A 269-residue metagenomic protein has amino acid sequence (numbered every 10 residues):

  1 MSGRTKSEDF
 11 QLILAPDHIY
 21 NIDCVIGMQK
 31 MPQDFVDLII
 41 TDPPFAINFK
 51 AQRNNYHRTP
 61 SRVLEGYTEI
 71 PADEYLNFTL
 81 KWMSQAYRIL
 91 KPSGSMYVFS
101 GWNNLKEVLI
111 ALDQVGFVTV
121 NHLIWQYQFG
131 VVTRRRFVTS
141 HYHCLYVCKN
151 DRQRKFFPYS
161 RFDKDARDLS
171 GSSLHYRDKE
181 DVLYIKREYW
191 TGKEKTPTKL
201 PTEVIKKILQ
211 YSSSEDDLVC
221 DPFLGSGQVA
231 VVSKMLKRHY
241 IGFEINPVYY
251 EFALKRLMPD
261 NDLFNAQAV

Functional and structural regions predicted by a protein language model:
S2-E251, V269: Core catalytic lobe of class I
F252-R256: Short functional hotspots where side chains directly engage DNA or cofactors
L257-V269: Class I S-adenosyl-L-methionine-dependent methyltransferase module
